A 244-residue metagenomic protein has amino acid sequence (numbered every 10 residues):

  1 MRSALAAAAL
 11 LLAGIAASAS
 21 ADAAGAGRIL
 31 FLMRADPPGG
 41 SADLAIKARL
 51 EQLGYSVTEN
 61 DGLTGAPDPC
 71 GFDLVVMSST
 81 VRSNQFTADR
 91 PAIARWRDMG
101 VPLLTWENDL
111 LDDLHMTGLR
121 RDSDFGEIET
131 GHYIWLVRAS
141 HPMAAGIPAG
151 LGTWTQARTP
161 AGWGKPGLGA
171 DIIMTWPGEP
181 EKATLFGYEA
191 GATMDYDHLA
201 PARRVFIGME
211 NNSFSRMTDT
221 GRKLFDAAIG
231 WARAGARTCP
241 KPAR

Functional and structural regions predicted by a protein language model:
M1-A4: Positively charged n-region of N-terminal signal peptides that target proteins for export
A6-A16: Bacterial N-terminal signal peptides
I15-A26: Bacterial Sec-dependent signal peptides at the C-terminal "C-region" and cleavage site
A24-G25, P67-C70, R95-M99, E127-I128 (+2 more regions): Extracellular/periplasmic catalytic domains that process cell-envelope and extracellular macromolecules
A24-R28, S123-D124, I128, E181 (+1 more regions): Extracellular ligand-binding/catalytic regions of CAZymes and related secreted enzymes and adhesion modules
G27-L111: Helical hinge/lid and interdomain linker segments adjacent to catalytic or ligand-binding clefts that mediate domain
S41, A45, P91, P142 (+1 more regions): Extracytoplasmic/secreted proteins, especially bacterial periplasmic and envelope-associated proteins
L104-K182: An acidic, glycine-rich "communication" segment
